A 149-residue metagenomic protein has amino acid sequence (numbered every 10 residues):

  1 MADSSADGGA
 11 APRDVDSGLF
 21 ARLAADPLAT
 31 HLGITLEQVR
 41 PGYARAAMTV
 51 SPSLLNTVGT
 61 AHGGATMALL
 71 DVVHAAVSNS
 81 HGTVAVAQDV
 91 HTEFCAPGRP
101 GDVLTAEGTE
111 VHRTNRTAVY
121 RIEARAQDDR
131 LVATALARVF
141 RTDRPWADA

Functional and structural regions predicted by a protein language model:
M1-A47, S51: Non-catalytic linker/capping segments at the edges of enzyme domains
A2-D14, G98-V103, T109-A149: HotDog/MaoC-like acyl-thioester-processing domains
A24, L28, A47-A75: Hot-dog-fold acyl-thioester-processing enzymes
T30-L32, G42-A44, V84-V90, D102-L104 (+2 more regions): A generic structural signal for short beta-strands and their flanking turns/coil linkers
M48-V50, F94, R141: Hydrophobic residues in beta-strands and at strand termini
G59, G82-T83, D129: Detector for glycine-centered tight turns/loop "hinges" at secondary-structure junctions
A75-T105, E110: Hydrophobic beta-strand-centered segment that forms part of the acyl-chain substrate-binding groove
